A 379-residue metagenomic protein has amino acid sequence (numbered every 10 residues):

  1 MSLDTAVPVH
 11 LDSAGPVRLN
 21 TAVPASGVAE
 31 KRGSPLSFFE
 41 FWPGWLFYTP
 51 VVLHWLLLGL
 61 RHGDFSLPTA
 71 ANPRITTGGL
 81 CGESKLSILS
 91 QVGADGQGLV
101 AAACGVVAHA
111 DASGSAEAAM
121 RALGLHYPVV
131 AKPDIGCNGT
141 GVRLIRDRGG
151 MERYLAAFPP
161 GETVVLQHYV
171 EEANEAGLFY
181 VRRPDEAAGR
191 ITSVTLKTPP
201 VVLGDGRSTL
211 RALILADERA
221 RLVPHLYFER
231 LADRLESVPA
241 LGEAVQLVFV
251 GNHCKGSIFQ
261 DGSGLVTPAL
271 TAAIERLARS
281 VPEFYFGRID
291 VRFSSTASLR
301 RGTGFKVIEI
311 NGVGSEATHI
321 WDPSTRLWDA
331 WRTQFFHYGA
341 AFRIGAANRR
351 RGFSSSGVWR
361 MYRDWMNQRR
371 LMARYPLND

Functional and structural regions predicted by a protein language model:
M1-G98, V106-G114: ATP-binding N-terminal substructure of ATP-dependent carboxylate-amine bond-forming enzymes
L3, S294-D379: C-terminal active-site "lid" helix and adjoining low-complexity regulatory extension at the edge of ATP-using catalytic
L60-D64, L99, E162, V201 (+3 more regions): Short secondary-structure junctions and interdomain/linker hinges
R74, S84-E229, T267-T271: Active-site nucleotide/adenylate-binding loops and adjacent lid/helix of ATP-dependent enzymes
A103, L178, V291, I310-G312: A structural signal for short, well-ordered beta-strand segments
V130-A131, R288, V307-I310: Short hydrophobic beta-strand that contains or immediately precedes a catalytic carboxylate
A173-E175, P184-R190, E283-F286, R300-F305 (+1 more regions): Coil-to-beta-strand transition motifs
L213-R301, N348, F353-N378: A long amphipathic alpha-helix within ATP-dependent nucleotide-binding catalytic cores
